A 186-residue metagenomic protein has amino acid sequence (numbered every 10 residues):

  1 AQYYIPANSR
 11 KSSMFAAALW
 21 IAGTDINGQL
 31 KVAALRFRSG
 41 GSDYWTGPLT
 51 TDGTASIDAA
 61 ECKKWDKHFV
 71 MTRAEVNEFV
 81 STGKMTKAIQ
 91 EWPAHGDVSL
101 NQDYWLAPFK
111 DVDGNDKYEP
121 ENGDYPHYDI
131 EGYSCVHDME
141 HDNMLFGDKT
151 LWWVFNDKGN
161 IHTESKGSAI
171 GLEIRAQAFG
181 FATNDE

Functional and structural regions predicted by a protein language model:
A1-E186: A long-range scaffold signal marking pre-active-site subdomains of enzyme folds
